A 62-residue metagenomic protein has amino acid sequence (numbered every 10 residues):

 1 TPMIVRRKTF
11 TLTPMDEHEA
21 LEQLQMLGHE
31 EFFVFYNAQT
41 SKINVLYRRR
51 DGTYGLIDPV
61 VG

Functional and structural regions predicted by a protein language model:
T1-G62: N-terminal, polar/charged subdomain of small-to-medium soluble alpha/beta proteins
